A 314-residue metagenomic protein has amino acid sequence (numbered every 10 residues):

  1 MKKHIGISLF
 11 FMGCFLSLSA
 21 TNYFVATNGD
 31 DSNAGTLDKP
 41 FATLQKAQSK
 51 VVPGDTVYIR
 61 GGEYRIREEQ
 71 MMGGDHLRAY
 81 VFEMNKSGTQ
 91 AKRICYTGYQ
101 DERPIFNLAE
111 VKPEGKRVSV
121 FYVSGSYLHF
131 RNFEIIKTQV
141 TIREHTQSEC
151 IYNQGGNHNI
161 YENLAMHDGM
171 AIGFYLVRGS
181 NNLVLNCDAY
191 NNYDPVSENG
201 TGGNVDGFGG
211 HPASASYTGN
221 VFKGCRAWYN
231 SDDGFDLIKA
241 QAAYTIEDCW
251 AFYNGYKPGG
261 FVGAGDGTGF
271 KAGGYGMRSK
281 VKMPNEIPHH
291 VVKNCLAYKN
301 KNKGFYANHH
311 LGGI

Functional and structural regions predicted by a protein language model:
M1-T21: Bacterial Sec-dependent N-terminal signal peptides
L18-K46, E63-R65, Q100: Right-handed parallel beta-helix/beta-solenoid
T21-N22, P53-T56, K92-R93, D101 (+1 more regions): Loop/turn elements at helix/coil->beta-strand transitions in domains of secreted/extracellular proteins
Q45, S49-P53, I66-C95, I105-R131 (+2 more regions): Extracellular beta-strand-rich solenoid/capping regions of secreted or surface-exposed proteins that bind or remodel
V52, K86, A91, D101 (+15 more regions): Parallel beta-helix/beta-solenoid
R60, T97-Y99, N107, V123-S124 (+19 more regions): Feature marks extracellular polysaccharide-active and adherence modules
M72-M84, V111-F121, R143-Y152, D168-L176 (+4 more regions): Extracellular beta-strand/beta-solenoid scaffold signature
A243-N254, P258-G269: Acidic, glycine-rich loop-and-beta core segments that form the ion-binding/anion-interacting portion of active sites
